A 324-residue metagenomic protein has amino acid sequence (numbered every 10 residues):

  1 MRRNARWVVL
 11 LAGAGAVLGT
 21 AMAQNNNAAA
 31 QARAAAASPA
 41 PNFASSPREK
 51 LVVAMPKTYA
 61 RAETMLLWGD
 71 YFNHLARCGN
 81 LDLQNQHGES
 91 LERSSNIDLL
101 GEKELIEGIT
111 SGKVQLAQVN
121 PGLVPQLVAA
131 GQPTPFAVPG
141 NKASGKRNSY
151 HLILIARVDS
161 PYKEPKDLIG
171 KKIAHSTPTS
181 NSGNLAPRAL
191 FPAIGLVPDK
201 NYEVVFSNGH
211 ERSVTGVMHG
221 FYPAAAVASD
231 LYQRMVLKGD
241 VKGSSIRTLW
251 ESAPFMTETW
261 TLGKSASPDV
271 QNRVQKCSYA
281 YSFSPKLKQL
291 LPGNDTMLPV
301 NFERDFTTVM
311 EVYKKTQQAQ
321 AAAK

Functional and structural regions predicted by a protein language model:
M1-V9: Bacterial N-terminal signal peptides that target proteins for export
V8-G19: Bacterial N-terminal signal peptides
N26-N73, F255, T261-K324: An extracytoplasmic/periplasmic, membrane-proximal ligand-sensing/linker region
R48, V52-Q84, G122, A143-V214 (+3 more regions): Bilobed "Venus flytrap"/periplasmic-binding protein-like clamshell domains and structurally analogous long
N85-G101, Q115-L116, K200-G209, R247-T248: Short beta-strand-to-loop elements that line the ligand-binding cleft of bilobed periplasmic-binding protein-like
L100-D167: Acidic, polar ligand-binding/catalytic clefts
Q118-G131, P187-A193, M218, P223-G243: A ligand-binding cleft/hinge motif common to bilobed small-molecule-binding domains
T134-R147, D199-E203, V236-P254: Short beta-strand->loop
